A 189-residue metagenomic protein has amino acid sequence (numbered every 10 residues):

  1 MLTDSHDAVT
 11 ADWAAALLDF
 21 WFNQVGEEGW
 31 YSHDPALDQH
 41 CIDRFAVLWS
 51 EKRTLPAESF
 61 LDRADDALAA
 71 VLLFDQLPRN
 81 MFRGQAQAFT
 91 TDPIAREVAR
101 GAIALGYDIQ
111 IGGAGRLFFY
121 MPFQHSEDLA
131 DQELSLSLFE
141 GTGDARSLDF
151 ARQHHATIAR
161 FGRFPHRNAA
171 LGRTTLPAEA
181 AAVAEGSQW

Functional and structural regions predicted by a protein language model:
M1-W189: Intrinsically disordered, low-complexity activation-like regions
